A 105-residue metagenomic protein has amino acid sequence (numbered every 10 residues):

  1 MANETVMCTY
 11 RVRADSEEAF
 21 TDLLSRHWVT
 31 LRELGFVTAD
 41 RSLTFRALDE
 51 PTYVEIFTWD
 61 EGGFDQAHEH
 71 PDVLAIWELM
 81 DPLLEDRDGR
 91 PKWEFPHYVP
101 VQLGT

Functional and structural regions predicted by a protein language model:
E4-R11, D40-D72: Short, well-ordered beta-strand segments in beta-rich or mixed alpha/beta enzyme and ligand-binding folds
R11-L23: Short, surface-exposed ligand-recognition loops at beta-strand->loop->(often short) alpha-helix junctions that present
S16-E17, V29-E33, L43-R46: Intrinsically disordered, low-complexity segments enriched in polar/charged residues with Gly/Pro, especially when
R26-D40, T58-F95: An amphipathic, aromatic/His-enriched active-site/gating alpha helix that lines ligand/cofactor pockets
F45, E50, E85-D86, T105: Generic detector of low-complexity/intrinsically disordered segments and short hydrophobic N-terminal stretches
P96-T105: Short, low-order "capping/linker" segments at domain edges
